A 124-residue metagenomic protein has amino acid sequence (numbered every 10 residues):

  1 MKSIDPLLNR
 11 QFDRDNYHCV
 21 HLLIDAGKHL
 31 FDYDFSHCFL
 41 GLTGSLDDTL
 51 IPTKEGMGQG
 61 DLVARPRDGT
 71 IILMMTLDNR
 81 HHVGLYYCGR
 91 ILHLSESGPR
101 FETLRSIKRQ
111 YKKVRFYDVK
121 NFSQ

Functional and structural regions predicted by a protein language model:
M1-Q11: N-terminal capping segment at the start of a domain
Q11-F31: Active-site nucleophilic cysteine motif
F31-F39: Glycine-rich phosphate/pyrophosphate-binding loops and their adjacent beta-strand/loop elements at enzyme active sites
G41-R100, L104-S106, K120: ...with weaker cross-activation on analogous glycine-rich loops/strands in unrelated enzymes
R105-Q124: Glycine- and charge-enriched low-complexity intrinsically disordered segments
